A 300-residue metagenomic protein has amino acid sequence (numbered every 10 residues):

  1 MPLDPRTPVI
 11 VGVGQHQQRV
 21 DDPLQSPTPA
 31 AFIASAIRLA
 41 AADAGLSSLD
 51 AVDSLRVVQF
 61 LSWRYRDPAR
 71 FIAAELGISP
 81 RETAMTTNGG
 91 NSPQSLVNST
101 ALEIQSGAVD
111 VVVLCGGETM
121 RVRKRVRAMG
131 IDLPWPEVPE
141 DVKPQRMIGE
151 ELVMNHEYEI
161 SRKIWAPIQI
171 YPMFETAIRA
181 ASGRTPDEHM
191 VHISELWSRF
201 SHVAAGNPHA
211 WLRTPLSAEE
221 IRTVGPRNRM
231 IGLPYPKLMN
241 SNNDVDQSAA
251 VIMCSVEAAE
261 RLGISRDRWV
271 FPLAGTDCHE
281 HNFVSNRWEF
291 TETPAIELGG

Functional and structural regions predicted by a protein language model:
M1-M85, L102-V109, G116-A258, I264-G300: Conserved "HGTGT" condensation-loop signature of ketosynthase/thiolase-family condensing enzymes that catalyze
Q94-L102: Conserved phosphate-binding catalytic cores of ATP/NTP-utilizing and phosphoryl-transfer enzymes
